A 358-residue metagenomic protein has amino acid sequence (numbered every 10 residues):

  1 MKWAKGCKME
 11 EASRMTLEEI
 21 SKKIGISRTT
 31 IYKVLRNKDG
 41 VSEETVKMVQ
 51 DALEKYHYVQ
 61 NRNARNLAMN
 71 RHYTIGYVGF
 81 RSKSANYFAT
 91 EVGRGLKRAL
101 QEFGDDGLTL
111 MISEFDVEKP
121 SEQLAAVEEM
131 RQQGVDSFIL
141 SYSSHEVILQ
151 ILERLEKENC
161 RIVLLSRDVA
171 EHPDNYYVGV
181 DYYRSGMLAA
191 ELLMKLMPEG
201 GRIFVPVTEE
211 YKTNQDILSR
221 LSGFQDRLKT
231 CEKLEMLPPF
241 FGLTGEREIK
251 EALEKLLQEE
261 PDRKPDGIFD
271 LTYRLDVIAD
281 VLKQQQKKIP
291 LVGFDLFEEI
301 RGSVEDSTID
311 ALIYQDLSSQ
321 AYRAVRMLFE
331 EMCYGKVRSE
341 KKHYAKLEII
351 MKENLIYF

Functional and structural regions predicted by a protein language model:
M1-R71: N-terminal helix-turn-helix DNA-binding module of bacterial transcription factors
Q60-E122: Amphipathic helical "hinge" segments at domain boundaries
Y87-G104, S185-A189, Q215-E235, V277-I278 (+1 more regions): Short, solvent-exposed amphipathic alpha-helices that sit in or adjacent to ligand/effector-binding or catalytic
L100-K119, F204, Q225-R247, R263-P265: Short beta-strand elements in bilobed, periplasmic/extracellular small-molecule ligand-binding domains
M130, D136-E156, F224, E235-R301: Hydrophobic alpha-helical
S144-R184, F297-I309: Flexible loop/hinge segments that line or gate small-molecule binding clefts
Y177-F204, I249-E251, I300, Q315-C333: Hydrophobic alpha-helical segments within soluble ligand-binding/sensing domains
L228, D316-F358: Hinge/cleft segment of the Venus flytrap/periplasmic-binding protein
